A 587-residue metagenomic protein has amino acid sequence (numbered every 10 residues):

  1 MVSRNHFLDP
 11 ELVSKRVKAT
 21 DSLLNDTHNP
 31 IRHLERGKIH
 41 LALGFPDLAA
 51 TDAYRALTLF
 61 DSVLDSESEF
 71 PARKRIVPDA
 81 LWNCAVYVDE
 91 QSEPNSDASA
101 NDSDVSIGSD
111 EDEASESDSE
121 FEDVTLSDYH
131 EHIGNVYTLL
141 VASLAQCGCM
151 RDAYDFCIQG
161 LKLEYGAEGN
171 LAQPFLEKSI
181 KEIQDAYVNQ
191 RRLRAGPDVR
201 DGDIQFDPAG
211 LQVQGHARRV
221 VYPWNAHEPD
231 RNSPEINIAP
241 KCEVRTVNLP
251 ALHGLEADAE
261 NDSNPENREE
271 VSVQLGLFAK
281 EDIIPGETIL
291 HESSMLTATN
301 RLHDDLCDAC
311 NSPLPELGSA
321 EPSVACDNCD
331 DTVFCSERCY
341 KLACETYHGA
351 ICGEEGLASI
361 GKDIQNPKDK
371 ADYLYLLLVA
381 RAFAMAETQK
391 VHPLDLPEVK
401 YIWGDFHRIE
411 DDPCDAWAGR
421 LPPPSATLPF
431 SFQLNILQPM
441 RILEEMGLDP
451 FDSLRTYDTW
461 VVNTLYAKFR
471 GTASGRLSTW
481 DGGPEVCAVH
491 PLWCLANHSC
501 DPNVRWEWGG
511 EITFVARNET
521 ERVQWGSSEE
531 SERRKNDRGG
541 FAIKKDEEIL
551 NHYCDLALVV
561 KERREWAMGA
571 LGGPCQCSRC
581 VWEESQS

Functional and structural regions predicted by a protein language model:
M1-S587: Short alpha-helical interaction motifs and adjacent low-complexity tails used for partner binding in regulatory proteins
